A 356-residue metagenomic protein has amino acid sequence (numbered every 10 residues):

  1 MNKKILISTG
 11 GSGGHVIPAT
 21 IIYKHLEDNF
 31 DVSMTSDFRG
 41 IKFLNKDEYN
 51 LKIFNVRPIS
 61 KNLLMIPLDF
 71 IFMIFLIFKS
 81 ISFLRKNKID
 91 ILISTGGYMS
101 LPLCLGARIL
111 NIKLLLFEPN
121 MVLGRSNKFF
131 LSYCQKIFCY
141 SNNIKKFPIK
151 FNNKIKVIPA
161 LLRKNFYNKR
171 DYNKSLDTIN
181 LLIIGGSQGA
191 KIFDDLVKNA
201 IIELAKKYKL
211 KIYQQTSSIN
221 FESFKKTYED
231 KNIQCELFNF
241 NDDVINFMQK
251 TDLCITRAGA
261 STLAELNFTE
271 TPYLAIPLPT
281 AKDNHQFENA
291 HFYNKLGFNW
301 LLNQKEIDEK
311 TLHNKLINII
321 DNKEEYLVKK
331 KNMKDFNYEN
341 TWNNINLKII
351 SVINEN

Functional and structural regions predicted by a protein language model:
N2-G10, D28-F72, N220, K305: Conserved nucleotide-sugar phosphate-binding/catalytic loop shared by glycosyltransferases and other
K4, R39, R108-K169: Active-site-proximal region of nucleotide-activated glycan assembly enzymes, centered on histidine/acidic-rich loops
H25, T35, G40-E48, Y167-R170 (+3 more regions): Donor-nucleotide binding loops and adjacent catalytic segments primarily of GT-B fold Leloir glycosyltransferases
N62-I91, I109: An amphipathic, basic-hydrophobic alpha-helix
I89-I91, I233, Q249-A264, T271-P272: Acidic donor-binding loop of glycosyltransferase active sites
L296, W300-N303, I307-E324: C-terminal "capping" alpha-helix adjacent to the active site of nucleotide-linked donor transferases in cell-envelope
N318, E325-E339: A short, well-ordered alpha-helix in the C-terminal region of glycosyltransferases
Y338-N356: C-terminal alpha-helical cap of glycosyltransferases
